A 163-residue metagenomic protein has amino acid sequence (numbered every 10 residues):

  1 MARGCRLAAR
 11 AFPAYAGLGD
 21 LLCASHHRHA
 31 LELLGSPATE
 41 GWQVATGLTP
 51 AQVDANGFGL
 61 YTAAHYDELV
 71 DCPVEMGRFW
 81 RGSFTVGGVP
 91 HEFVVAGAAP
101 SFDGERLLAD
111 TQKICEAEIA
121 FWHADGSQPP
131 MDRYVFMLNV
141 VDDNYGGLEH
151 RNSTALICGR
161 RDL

Functional and structural regions predicted by a protein language model:
M1-E75: Extended, low-hydrophobicity, Ser/Thr/Pro/Gly-biased non-transmembrane segments
E75-M76, R81-S83: Structured, charged N-terminal subsegments at the starts of enzyme catalytic cores and at intra-chain domain/subunit
S83-L163: Juxtacatalytic substrate-recognition/specificity segment
